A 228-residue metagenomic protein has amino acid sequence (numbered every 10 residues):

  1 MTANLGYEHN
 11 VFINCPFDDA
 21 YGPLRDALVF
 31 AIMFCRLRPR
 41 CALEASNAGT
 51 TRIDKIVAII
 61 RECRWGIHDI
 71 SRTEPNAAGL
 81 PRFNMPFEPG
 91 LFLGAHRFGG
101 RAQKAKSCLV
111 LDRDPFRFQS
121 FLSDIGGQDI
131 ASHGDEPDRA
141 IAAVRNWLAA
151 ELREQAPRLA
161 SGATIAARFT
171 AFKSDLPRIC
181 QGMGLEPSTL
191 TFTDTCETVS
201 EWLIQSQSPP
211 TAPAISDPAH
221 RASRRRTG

Functional and structural regions predicted by a protein language model:
M1-C63, L185-H220, T227-G228: Conserved N-terminal substructure of TIR/SEFIR domains
N10-V11, G66, K106-L109: Hydrophobic beta-strand segments of well-ordered beta-sheets in folded domains
N14, A42-S46, H68-I70, V110-D114: Short His-Asn-centered micro-motif
L28-I32, R36, H96, W147-A156: Hydrophobic, Leu/Ile/Phe/Ala-enriched alpha-helical segments that form helix-helix packing faces
C41-S46, I70-T73, H96-R101, D138-R145 (+1 more regions): Short C-terminal domain-edge/linker segments immediately following a structured domain
E44-E88: TIR-domain catalytic/interaction hotspot
A77-W147: Cross-kingdom TIR/SEFIR domain
Q119-I215: C-terminal interaction surface of TIR/SEFIR-family domains
